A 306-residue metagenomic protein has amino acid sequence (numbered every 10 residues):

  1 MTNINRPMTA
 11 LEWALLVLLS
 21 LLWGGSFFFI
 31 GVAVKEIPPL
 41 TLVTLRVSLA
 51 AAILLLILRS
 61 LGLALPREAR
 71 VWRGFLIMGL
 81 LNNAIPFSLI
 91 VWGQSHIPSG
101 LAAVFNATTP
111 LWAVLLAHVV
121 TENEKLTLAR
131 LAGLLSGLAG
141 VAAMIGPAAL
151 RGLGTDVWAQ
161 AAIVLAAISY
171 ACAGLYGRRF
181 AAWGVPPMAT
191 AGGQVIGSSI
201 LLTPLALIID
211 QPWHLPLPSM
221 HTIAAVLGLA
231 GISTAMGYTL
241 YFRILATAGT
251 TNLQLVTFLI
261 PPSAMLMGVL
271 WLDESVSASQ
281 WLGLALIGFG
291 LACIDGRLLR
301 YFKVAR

Functional and structural regions predicted by a protein language model:
M1-T44, W92, G152-R179, I200-L202 (+2 more regions): Glycine-/small-residue-enriched transmembrane alpha-helix faces in small-molecule transporters and effluxers
M8-W13, K35-L40, T44, R67-R73 (+4 more regions): Juxtamembrane helix-entry segments on the extracytoplasmic side of multipass membrane proteins
L22-I30, L55-N106, A143, A230-A248: Specific transmembrane alpha-helical segments of multi-pass solute transporters/efflux pumps, especially DMT/EamA
S26, L49-I53, F105-V119, L135 (+5 more regions): Alpha-helical transmembrane segments of compact multi-pass small-molecule transporters, enriched in specific families
A33, L42, R46, G93 (+7 more regions): Hydrophobic/aromatic residues within transmembrane alpha-helices of multi-pass small-molecule transporters
V43-L45, N83, A102-T108, Y176-S199 (+1 more regions): Helix-helix packing/entry segments at the starts of transmembrane helices
L54, A113-L115, V119, A143-M144 (+4 more regions): Transmembrane alpha-helical segments that form core, pore/gating elements of small-molecule transporters/exporters
L54, L76, L116, L128-A148 (+3 more regions): Hydrophobic transmembrane alpha-helices of multi-pass small-molecule transport proteins
